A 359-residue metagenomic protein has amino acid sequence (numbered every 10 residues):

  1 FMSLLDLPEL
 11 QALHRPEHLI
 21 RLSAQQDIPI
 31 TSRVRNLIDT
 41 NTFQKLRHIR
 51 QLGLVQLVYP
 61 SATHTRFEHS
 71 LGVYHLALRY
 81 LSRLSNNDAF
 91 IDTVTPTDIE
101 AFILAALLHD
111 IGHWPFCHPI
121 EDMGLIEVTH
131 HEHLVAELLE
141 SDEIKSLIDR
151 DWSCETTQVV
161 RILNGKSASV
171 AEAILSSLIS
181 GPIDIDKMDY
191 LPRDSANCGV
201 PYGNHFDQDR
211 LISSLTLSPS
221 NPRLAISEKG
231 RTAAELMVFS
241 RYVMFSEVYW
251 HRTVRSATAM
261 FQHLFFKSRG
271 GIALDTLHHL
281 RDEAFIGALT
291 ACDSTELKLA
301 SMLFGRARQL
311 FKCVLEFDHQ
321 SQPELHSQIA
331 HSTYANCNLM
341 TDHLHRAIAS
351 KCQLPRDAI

Functional and structural regions predicted by a protein language model:
F1-A101, I111-I359: Histidine-centered, transition-metal-coordinating active-site segments
L104-A105: Alpha-helical scaffold segments that flank or form the walls of functional sites
L108: Aromatic-lined, polymer-binding surfaces characteristic of secreted/periplasmic polysaccharide-degrading enzymes
